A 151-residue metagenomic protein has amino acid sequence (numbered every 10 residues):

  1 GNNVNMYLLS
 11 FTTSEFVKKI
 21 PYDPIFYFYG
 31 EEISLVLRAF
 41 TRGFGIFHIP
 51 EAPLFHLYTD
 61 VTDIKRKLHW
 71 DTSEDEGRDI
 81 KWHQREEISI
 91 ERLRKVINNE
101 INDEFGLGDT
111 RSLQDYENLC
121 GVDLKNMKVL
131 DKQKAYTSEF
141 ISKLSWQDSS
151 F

Functional and structural regions predicted by a protein language model:
N2-F11, T62-F151: Terminal low-complexity segments of carbohydrate-biosynthetic enzymes
N3-I33: Catalytic-site beta-strand/loop segments enriched in glycine and acidic/polar residues
F16, F26-E51: A short, conserved alpha-helix in the catalytic core of glycosyltransferases
I49-K67: Active-site donor/metal-binding and catalytic loop motifs of nucleotide-sugar-dependent glycosylation enzymes
